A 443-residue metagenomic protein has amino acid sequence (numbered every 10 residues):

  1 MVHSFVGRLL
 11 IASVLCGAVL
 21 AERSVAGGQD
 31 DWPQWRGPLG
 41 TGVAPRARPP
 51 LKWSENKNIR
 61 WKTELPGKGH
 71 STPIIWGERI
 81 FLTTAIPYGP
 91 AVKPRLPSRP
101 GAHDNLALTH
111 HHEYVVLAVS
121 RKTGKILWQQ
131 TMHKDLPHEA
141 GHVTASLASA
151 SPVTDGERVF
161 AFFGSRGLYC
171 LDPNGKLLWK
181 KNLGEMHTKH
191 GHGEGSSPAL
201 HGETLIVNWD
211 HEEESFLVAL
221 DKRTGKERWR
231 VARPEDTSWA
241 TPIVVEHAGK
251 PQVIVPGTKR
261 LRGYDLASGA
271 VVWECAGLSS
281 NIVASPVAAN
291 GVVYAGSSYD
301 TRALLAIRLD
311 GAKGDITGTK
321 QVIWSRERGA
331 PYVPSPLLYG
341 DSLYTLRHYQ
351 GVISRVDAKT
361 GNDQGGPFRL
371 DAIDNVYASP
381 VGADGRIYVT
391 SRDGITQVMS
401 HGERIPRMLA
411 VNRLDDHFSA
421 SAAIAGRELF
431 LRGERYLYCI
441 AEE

Functional and structural regions predicted by a protein language model:
M1-S13: Bacterial N-terminal signal peptides that target proteins for export
A12-R23: Hydrophobic h-region of N-terminal signal peptides that target proteins for export in Gram-negative bacteria
E22-E443: Noncatalytic, solvent-exposed loop/strand surfaces of beta-propeller-type extracellular/periplasmic domains
